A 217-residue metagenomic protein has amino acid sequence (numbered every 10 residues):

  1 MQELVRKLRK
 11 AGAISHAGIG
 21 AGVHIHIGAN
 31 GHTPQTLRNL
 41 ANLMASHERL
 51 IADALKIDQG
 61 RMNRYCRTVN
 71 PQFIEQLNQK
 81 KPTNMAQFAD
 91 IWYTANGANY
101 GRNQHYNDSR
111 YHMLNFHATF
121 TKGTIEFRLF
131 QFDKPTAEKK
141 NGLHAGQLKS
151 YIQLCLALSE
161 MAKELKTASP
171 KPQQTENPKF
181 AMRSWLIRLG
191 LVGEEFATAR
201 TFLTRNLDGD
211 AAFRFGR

Functional and structural regions predicted by a protein language model:
M1-A17, N30-R217: C-terminal accessory/tail domains of diverse enzymes
I19-V23, I27: Short, conserved phosphate-binding/catalytic loop or strand-edge motifs used in phosphoryl-/nucleotidyl-transfer
